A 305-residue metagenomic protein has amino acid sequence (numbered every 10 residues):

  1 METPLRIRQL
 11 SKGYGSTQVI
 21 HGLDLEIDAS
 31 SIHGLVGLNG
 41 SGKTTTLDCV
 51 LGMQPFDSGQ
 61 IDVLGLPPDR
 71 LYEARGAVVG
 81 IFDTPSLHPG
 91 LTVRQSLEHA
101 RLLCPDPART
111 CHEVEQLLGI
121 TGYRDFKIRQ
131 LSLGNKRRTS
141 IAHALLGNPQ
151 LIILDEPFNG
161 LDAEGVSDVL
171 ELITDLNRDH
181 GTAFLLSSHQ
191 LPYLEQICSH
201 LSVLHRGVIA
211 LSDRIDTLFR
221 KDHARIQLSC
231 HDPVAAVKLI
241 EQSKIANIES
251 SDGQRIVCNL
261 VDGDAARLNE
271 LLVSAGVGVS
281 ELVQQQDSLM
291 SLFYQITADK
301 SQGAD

Functional and structural regions predicted by a protein language model:
V36-L38: The feature captures the beta-strand-to-loop junction immediately N-terminal to the Walker
G59-A74: Conserved ABC transporter NBD signature motif
E98, A108-Y123: Conserved ABC ATPase "signature" region
I152-E156: Catalytic Walker B motif of ABC-type/P-loop ATPase nucleotide-binding domains
L170-N259: ABC transporter nucleotide-binding domain
L260-D305: C-terminal coupling/interaction segments
